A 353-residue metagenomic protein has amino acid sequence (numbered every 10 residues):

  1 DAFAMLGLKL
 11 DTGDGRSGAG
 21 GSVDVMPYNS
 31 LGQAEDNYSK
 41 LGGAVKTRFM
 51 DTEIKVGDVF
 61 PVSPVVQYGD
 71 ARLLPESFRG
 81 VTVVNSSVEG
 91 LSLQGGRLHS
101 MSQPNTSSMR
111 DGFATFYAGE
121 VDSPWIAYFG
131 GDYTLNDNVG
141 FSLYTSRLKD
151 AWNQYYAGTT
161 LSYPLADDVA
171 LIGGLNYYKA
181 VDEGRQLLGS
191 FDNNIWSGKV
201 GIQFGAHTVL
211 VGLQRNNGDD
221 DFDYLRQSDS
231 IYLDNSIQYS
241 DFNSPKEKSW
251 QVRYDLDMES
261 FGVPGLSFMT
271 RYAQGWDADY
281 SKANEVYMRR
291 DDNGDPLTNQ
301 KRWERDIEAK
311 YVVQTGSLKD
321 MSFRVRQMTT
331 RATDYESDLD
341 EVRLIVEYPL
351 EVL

Functional and structural regions predicted by a protein language model:
D1-R110, G131-V139, V211-D219: Outer membrane beta-barrel
N37-L41, P75-R79, S123-A127, A151-Y155 (+4 more regions): Residues that define the transmembrane beta-barrel architecture of outer-membrane proteins
K46-F49, N85-S87, R97, D132-L135 (+7 more regions): Residue-level signature of outer-membrane beta-barrel architecture
D51-K55, G90-Q94, S102, D137-S142 (+6 more regions): Repeated loop/turn-to-beta-strand initiation elements of outer-membrane beta-barrel proteins
I54-Y68, L93-G95, F129, D137-K149 (+3 more regions): Transmembrane beta-strand segments that form the barrel wall of outer-membrane beta-barrel proteins
Q94-A118, D122, D168-P245, S249 (+2 more regions): Outer-membrane beta-barrel translocator/channel fold
F129, V252, I307-V313, D338-L353: Outer-membrane beta-barrel "beta-signal"
L213-N299, E304-Q314: C-terminal structural cap/anchor segments
